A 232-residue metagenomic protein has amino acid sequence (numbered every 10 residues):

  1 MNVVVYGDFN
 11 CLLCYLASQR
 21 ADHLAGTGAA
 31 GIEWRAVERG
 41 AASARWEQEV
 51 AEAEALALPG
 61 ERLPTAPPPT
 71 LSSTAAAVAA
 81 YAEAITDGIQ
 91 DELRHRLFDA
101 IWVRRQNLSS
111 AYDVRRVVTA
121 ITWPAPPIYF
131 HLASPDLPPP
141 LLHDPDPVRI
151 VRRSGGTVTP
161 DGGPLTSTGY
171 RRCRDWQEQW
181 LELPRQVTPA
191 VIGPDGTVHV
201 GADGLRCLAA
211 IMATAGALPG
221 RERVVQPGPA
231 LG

Functional and structural regions predicted by a protein language model:
N2-V4, E33: A structural signal for isolated positions on well-ordered beta-strands in alpha/beta enzyme cores
V5-C11: Aromatic-flanked redox-active Cys/Sec active sites in thiol-based oxidoreductases, especially the WC-centered
C11-C14, V191: The canonical Cys-X-X-Cys-His
Y15-A111, R116, P219-G232: Structural alpha/beta surface segment adjacent to cysteine/selenocysteine redox centers across thiol/disulfide enzymes
S18-L24, D99-G232: C-terminal cap of thioredoxin/glutaredoxin-like
